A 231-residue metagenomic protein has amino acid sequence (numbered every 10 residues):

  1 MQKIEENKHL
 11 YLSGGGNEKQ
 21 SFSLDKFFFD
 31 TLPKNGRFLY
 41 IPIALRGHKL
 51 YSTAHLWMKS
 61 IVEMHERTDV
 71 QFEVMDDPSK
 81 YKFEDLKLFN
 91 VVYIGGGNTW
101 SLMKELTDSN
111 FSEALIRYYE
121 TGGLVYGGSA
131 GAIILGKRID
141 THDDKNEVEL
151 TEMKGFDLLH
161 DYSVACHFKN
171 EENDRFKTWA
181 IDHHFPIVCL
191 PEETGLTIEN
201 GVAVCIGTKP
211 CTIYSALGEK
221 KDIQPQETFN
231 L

Functional and structural regions predicted by a protein language model:
Q2-K34, A44-S52, T141, K145-L231: C-terminal and late-domain segments of enzyme folds
Y11-L12, V91-G95, Y126-G127, V164: Structural motif
S23-D85: ATP/NTP phosphate-donor binding region
F28-F29, M58-V62, S112-I116, F176-A180: Short amphipathic alpha-helical segments and helix-helix/interface helices
G47, T99-W100, A132-L135, G195-T197: Short, active-site-adjacent cap segments at secondary-structure transitions
T68-L124: Flexible gly/pro-rich beta->alpha loop and the following alpha-helix that scaffold active-site loops
M103-E105, S112-N170: Class I SAM-dependent methyltransferase SAM-binding "motif I" and its flanking Rossmann-like core
